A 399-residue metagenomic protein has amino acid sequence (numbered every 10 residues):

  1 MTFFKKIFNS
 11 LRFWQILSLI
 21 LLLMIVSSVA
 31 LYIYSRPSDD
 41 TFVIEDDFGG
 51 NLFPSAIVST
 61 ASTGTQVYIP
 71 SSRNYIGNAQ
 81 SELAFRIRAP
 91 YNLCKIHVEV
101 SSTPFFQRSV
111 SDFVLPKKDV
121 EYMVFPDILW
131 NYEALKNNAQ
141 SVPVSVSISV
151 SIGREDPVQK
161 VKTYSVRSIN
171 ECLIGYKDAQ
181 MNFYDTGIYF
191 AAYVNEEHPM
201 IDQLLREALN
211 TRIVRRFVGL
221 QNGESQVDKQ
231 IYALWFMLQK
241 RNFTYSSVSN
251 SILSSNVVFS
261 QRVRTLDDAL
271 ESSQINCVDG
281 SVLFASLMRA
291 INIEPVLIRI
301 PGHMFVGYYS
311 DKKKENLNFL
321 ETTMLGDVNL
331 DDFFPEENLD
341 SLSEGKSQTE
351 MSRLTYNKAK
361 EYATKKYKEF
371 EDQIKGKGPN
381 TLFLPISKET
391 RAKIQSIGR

Functional and structural regions predicted by a protein language model:
M1-R12: N-terminal Lys/Arg-rich, disordered targeting/topogenic segments
Q15-L31: Hydrophobic membrane-insertion alpha-helices, especially the h-region of bacterial N-terminal signal peptides
R36-G175: Beta-strand-enriched, solvent-exposed domains that form extended recognition/catalytic surfaces
L83-A89, L93-R108, V161-S165, M181 (+3 more regions): Alpha-helical and coiled-coil interaction segments, frequently adjacent to or embedded within charge-biased
N170-I201, Q221-D228, D327-L330, E336 (+1 more regions): Extracytoplasmic/secretory-pathway proteins
Y189-S272, K314: Secondary-structure boundary elements
V278-K366, F370: Hydrophobic/aromatic-rich core segments of domains that either
